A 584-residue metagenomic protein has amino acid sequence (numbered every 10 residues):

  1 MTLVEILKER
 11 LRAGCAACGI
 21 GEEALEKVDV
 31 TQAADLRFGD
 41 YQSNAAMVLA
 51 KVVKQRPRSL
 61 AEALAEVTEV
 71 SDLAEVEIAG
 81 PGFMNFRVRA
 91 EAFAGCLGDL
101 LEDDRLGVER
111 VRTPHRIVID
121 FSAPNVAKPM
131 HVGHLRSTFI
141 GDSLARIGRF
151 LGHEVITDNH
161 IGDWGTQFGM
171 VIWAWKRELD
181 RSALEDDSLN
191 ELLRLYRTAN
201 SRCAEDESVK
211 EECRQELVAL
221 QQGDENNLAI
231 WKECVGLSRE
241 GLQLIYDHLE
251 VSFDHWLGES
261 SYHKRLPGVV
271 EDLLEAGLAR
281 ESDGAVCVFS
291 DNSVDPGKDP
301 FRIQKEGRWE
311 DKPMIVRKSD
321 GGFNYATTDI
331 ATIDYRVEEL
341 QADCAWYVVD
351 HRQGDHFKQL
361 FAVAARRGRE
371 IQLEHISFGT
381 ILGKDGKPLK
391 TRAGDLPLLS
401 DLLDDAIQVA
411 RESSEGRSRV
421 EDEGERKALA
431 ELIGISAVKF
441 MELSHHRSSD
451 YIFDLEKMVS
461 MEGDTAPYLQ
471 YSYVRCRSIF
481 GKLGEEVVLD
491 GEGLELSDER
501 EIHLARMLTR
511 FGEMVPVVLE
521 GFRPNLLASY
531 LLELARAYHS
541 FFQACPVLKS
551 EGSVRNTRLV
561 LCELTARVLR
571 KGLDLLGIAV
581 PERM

Functional and structural regions predicted by a protein language model:
M1-A94, V108-M584: Non-catalytic interaction-recognition regions
G95-L100: Short, charged, solvent-exposed linker or helix-capping segments at domain edges/interfaces that act as flexible hinges
E102-G107: A short, compositionally biased domain-edge/stem linker segment
